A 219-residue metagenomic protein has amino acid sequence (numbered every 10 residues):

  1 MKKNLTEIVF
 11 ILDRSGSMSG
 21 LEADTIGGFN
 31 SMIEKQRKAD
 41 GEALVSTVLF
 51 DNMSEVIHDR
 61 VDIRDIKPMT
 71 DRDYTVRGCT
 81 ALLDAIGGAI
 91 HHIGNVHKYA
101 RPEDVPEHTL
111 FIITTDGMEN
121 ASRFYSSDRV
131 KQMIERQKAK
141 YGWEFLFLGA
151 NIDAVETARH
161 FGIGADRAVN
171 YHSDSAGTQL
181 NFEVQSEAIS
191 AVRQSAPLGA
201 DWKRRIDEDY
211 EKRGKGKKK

Functional and structural regions predicted by a protein language model:
M1-K219: Acidic, low-complexity intrinsically disordered regions
